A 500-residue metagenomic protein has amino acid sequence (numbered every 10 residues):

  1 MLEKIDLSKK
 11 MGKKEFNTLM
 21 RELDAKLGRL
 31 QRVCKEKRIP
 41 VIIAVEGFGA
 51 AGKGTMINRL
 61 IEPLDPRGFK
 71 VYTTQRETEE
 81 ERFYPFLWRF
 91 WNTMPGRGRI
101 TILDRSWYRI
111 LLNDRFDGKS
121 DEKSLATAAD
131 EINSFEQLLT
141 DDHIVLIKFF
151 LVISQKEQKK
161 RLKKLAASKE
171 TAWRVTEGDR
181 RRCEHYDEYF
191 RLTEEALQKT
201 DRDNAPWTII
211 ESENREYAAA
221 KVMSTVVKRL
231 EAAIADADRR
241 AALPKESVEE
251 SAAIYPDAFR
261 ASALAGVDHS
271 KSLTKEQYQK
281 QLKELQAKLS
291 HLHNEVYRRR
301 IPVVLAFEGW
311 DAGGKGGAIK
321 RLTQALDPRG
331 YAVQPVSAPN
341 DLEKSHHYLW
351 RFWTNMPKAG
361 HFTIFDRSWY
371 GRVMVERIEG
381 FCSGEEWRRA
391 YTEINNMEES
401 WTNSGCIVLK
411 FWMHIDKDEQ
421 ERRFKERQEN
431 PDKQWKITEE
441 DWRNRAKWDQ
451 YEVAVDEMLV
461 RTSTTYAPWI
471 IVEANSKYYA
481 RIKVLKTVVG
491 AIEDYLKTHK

Functional and structural regions predicted by a protein language model:
M1-K500: Glycine-rich phosphate-binding loop of ATP-dependent small-molecule kinases
